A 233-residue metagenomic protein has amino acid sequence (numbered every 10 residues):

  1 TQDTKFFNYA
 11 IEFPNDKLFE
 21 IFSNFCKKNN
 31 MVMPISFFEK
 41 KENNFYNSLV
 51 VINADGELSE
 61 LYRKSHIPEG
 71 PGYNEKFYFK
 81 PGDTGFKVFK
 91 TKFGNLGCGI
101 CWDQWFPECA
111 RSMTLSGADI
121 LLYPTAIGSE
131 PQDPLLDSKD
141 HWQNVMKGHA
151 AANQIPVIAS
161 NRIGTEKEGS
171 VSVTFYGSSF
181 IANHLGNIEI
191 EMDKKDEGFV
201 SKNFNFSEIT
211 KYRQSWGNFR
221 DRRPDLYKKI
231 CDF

Functional and structural regions predicted by a protein language model:
T1, V50, L61-P68, F180 (+1 more regions): Short beta->alpha transition motifs characteristic of CBS
T1-N15: A charged helix-plus-loop insertion that forms the helical arch/lid used to bind and gate nucleic-acid substrates
I11-F13, E20, N24, K40-G148 (+1 more regions): Active-site catalytic loop in hydrolytic enzyme cores
K28-N29, S116, N153: Helix C-cap/helix->beta junction micro-motif
V32, I120, P156: Short, Asp-centered acidic motifs that coordinate Mg2+ and/or phosphate in catalytic or ligand-binding sites
S36, Y123-P124, S160: Generic beta-sheet signal
H141-G148, A152-P156, R162-I163: Catalytic phosphate-donor-binding core of small-molecule kinases
A152, S160-F233: C-terminal beta-strand edge segments of enzyme domains
